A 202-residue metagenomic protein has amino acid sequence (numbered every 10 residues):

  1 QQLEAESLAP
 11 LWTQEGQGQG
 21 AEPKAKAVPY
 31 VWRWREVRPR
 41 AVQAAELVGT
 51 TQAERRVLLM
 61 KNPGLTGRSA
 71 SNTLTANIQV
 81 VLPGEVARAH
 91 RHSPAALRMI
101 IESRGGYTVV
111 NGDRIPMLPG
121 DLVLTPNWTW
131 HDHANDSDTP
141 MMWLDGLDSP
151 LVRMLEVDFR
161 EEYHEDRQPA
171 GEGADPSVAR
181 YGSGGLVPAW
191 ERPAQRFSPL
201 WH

Functional and structural regions predicted by a protein language model:
Q1, D132-P199: Double-stranded beta-helix
Q1-K61: Transition-metal
Q2-E4, T66-A70, A87-S93, A134-T139: Short, low-complexity cationic-aromatic patches
E46-E85, H202: A short glycine-rich, His/Asp/Glu-containing loop-to-beta-strand
T75-N77, A96, T129, T139: Residues that flank catalytic or metal-binding motifs in active/ligand-binding sites
N77-Q79, R98, L144: Conserved hydrophobic/aromatic positions in well-ordered beta-strands
I78, L122, P140-M142: Generic alpha-helical hydrophobic packing signal
L82-P119, T125-T129, A134: A short beta-strand-loop-beta hairpin characteristic of the jelly-roll/cupin
